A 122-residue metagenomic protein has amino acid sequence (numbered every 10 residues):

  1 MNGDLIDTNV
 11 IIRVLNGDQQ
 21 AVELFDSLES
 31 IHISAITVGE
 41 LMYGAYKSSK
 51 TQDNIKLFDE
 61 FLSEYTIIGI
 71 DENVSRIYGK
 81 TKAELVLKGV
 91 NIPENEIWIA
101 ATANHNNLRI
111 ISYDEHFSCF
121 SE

Functional and structural regions predicted by a protein language model:
M1-I33, Y43-L62: Short, well-structured N-terminal submotif of metal-dependent ribonuclease cores
D7, S34, N91-P93, D114: Histidine- and aromatic-rich ligand-binding microenvironments
D7-T8, L41, Y78, A103: Generic structural signal for small/hydrophobic residues in well-ordered secondary structure, especially within
I11, V38-L41, S75, F117-S118: A generic structural signal for short hydrophobic patches within well-formed alpha-helices
S34, V38, I55-F58, S75 (+1 more regions): A general structural signal for well-ordered alpha-helical segments in protein cores
T66-I111: Active-site neighborhoods of divalent-metal-dependent phosphate/nucleic-acid chemistry enzymes
F120-E122: Beta-alpha-beta core module
